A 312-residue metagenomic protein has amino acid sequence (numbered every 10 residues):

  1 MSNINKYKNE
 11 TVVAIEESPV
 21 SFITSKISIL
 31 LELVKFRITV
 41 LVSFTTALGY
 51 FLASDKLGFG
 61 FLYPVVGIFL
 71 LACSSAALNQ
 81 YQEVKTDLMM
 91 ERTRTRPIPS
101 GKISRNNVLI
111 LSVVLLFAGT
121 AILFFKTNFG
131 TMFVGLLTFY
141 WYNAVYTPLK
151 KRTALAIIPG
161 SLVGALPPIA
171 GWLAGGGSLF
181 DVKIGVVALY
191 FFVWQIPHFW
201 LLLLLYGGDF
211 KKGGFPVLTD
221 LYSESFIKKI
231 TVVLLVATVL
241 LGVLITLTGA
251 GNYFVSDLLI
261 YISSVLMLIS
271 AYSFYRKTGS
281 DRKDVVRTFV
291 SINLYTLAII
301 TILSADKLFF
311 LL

Functional and structural regions predicted by a protein language model:
M1-V84, V108: Topogenic membrane-insertion module of multi-pass membrane proteins
K8-T24, Q82-I103, W200-I227: Cytosolic, membrane-interface loops and tails of multi-pass inner-membrane proteins
L41-A47, R96-P99, L115, I158-G175 (+1 more regions): Small-residue-rich segments of transmembrane alpha-helices in multi-pass membrane proteins, especially helix faces
F44-V84, E91-R92, L116, T120 (+3 more regions): Membrane-embedded alpha-helical segments that form the functional core of polytopic membrane enzymes, especially those
R92-T131, S223-L247: Multi-pass membrane catalytic core of lipid/isoprenoid biosynthesis enzymes
R105-G177: Intramembrane alpha-helical segments
I269-I299: Interfacial loop-to-transmembrane junctions
T301-L312: Juxtamembrane boundary at the C-terminal end of a transmembrane helix
